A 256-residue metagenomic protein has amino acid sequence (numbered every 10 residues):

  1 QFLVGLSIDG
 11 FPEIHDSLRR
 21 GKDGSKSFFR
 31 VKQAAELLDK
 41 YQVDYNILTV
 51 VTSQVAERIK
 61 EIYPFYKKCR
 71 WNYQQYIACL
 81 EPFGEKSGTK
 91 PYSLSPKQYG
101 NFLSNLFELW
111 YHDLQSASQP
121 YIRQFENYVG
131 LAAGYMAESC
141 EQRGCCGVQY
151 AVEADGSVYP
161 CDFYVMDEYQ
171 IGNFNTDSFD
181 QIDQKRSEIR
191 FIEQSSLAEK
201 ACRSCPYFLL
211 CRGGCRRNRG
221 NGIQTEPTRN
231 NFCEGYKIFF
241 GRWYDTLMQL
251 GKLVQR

Functional and structural regions predicted by a protein language model:
Q1-C79: Radical SAM/AdoMet-radical enzyme domain recognition
L6, L106, G156: Conserved, mostly hydrophobic/aromatic
E13-L18, Y73-K97, P120-A133, Y159 (+1 more regions): Flexible glycine/acidic-rich beta-alpha junction loops that bind and position SAM and/or redox cofactors in anaerobic
R30-Q33, E57, E61, Q98-N101 (+6 more regions): Generic recognition of stable, solvent-exposed alpha-helical segments in well-folded globular domains
K97-A132, F163-P206: C-terminal accessory region of radical SAM enzymes
A117, D155-S157, M166-Y169, F174 (+1 more regions): Radical SAM enzyme core and accessory elements
R143-C146: Short, small/polar residue-rich loop motifs at catalytic or cofactor-binding pockets
